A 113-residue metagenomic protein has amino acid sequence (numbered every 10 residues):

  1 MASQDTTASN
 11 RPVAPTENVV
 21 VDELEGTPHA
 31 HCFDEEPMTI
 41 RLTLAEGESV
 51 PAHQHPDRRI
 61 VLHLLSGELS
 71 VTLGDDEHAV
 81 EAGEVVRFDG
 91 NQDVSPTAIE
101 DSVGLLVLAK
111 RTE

Functional and structural regions predicted by a protein language model:
M1-E36, I40: A short, N-terminal "cap"/entry segment at the start of jelly-roll beta-barrel domains of the cupin/DSBH fold
E25, M38-H55: Conserved short histidine dyad/triad with adjacent acidic residue
S49-P51, V86, G90-S95: Histidine-centered metal-chelating micro-motifs
D57-G74: Glycine- and acidic-residue-biased ligand/ion/polar-headgroup-sensing regions
L65-S66, E81-A82, E100: A cytosolic small-molecule/anion-sensing beta-strand core signal
G74-N91: Short acidic-glycine-tyrosine-enriched beta hairpin
G90-E113: Ligand-binding loop in jelly-roll beta-barrel domains
